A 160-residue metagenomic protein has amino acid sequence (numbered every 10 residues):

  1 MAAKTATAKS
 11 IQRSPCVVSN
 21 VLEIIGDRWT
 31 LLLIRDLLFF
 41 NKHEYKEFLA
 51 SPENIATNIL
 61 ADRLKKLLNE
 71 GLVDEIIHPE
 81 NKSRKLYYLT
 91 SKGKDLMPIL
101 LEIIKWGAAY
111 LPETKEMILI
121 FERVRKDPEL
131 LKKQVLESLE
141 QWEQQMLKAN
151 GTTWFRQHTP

Functional and structural regions predicted by a protein language model:
M1-I25: N-terminal leader segment of winged-helix/HTH proteins
A2, P98-P160: C-terminal regulatory/oligomerization modules of transcriptional regulators
A3-K4, I11-Q12, W29-T30, I34 (+3 more regions): Short histidine
C16-A56: N-terminal helix-turn-helix DNA-binding core of bacterial DNA-binding proteins
G26, P79-E102: Basic, amphipathic "hinge/linker" alpha-helix immediately C-terminal to the N-terminal HTH DNA-binding motif
L32, D36, L72-D74, E102: Solvent-exposed, amphipathic alpha-helical segments
K46, K65, K85: Residues within the helices of the helix-turn-helix
P52-H78, K82: Canonical helix-turn-helix DNA-binding module
